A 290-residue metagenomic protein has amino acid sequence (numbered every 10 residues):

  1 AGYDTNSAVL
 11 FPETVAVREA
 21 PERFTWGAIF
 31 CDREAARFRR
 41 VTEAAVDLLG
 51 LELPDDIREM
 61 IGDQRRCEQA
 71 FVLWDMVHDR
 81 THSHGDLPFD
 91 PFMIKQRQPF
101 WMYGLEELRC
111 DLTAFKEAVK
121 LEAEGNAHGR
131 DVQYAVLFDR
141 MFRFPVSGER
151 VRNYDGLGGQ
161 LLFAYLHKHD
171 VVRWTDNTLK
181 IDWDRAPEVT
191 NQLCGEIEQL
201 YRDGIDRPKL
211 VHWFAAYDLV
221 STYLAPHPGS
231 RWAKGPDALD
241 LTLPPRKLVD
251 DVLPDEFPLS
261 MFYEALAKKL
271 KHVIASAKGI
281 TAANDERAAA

Functional and structural regions predicted by a protein language model:
A1-R23, D184-A290: Non-catalytic terminal regions of proteins
A1-R58: Contiguous, non-catalytic segments that form substrate-binding/exosite surfaces or channel walls
I57-W74: Short pre-active-site segment immediately N-terminal to the catalytic Zn-binding motif
E68, F115, V119-L219, P226-H227 (+1 more regions): Long, well-structured alpha-helical subdomains associated with metal-dependent extracellular/ecto-lumenal hydrolases
F71-L87, K95: Active-site recognition of the HExxH zinc-binding catalytic motif
H82, D86-D90, K116-A123: Conserved helix-loop functional segments at active or binding sites
D86-L108: Post-HEXXH active-site segment of zinc metalloproteases
Y103-V119: An active-site-proximal "capping" alpha-helix that borders the catalytic cofactor pocket
